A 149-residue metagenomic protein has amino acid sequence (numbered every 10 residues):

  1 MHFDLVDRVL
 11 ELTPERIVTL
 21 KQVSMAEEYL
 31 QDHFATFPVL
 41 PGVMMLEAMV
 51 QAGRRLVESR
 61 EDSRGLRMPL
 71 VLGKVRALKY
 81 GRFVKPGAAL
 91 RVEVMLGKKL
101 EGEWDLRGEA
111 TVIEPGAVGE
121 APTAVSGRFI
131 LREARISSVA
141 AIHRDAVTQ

Functional and structural regions predicted by a protein language model:
M1-L40: Catalytic strand-loop segment that frames the active site of acyl-thioester-processing enzymes
F3-L5, L90-R91, W104: Hydrophobic core residues within well-ordered beta-strands of beta-rich domains
V6-L10, R76, G81, M95-G97 (+1 more regions): Conserved positions in beta-strands of structured domains
P14-R16, K85-G87, M95-Q149: HotDog/MaoC-like acyl-thioester-processing domains
K21, E93-L96: Short, hydrophobic/aromatic-enriched beta-strand segments in well-ordered soluble domains
Q31-E58, P69-L72: Compact, glycine-rich, soluble single-domain proteins
A52-R91, R128-L131: Hydrophobic beta-strand-centered segment that forms part of the acyl-chain substrate-binding groove
